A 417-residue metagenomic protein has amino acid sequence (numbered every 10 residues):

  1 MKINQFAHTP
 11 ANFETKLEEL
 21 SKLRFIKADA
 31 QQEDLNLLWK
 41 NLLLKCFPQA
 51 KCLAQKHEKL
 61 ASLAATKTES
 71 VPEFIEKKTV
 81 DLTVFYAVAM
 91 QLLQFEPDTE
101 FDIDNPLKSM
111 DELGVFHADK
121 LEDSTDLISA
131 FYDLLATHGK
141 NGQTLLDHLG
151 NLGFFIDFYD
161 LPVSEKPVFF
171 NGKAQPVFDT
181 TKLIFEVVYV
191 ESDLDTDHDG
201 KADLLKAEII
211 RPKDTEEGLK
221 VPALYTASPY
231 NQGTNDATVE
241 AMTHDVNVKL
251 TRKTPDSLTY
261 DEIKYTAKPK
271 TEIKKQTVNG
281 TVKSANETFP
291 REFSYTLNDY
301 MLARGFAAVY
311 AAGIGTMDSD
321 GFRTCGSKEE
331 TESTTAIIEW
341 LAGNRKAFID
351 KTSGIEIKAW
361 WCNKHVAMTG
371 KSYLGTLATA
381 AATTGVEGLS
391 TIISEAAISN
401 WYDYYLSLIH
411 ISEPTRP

Functional and structural regions predicted by a protein language model:
M1-E186: N-terminal targeting or regulatory segments adjacent to alpha/beta-hydrolase or S9 domains
K173-L219, K253-T277: N-terminal cap/lid segment of alpha/beta-hydrolase-fold proteins
L219-P229: Short beta-strand element of the alpha/beta-hydrolase
E240-Q276, G280-A308: Short amphipathic alpha-helix adjacent to the substrate-entry channel of hydrolases
F293, A303, G326-E356: Alpha/beta-hydrolase active-site loop
G305-D318: Conserved alpha/beta-hydrolase
G343, D350-S407: Primarily recognizes the serine-hydrolase "nucleophile elbow" in alpha/beta-hydrolase and SGNH/GDSL folds
I409-P417: Residue-level detector of conserved catalytic or cofactor/ligand-binding positions in enzyme active sites
